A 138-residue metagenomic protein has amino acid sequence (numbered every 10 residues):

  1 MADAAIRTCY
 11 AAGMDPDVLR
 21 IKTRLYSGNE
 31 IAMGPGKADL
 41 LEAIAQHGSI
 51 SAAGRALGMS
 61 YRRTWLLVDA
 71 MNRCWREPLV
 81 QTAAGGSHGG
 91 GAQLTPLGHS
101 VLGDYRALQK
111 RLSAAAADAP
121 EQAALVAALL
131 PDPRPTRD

Functional and structural regions predicted by a protein language model:
P16-N29: Short, Lys/Arg-enriched N-terminal segment that forms or immediately precedes the first helix of a structured domain
I44-A53: Short helix-boundary/capping micro-motifs
G58-S60: Central "turn" residue of the DNA-binding helix-turn-helix
L67: Residues within the DNA-recognition helix of helix-turn-helix
R73-P78: Residue cluster at the C-terminal edge of the helix-turn-helix DNA-binding motif
T82-A107: Basic, amphipathic "hinge/linker" alpha-helix immediately C-terminal to the N-terminal HTH DNA-binding motif
D104-A123: Alpha-helical linker/hinge and terminal dimerization helices associated with HTH transcriptional regulators
D118-D138: C-terminal regulatory/oligomerization modules of transcriptional regulators
